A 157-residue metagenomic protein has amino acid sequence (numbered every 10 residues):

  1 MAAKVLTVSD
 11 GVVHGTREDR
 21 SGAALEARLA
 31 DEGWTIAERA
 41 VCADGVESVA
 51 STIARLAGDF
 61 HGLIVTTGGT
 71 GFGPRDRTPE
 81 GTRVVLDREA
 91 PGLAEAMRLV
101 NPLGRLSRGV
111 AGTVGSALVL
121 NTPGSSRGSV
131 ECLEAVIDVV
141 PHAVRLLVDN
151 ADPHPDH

Functional and structural regions predicted by a protein language model:
M1-H157: Non-catalytic beta/alpha edge segments that cap or flank active sites
